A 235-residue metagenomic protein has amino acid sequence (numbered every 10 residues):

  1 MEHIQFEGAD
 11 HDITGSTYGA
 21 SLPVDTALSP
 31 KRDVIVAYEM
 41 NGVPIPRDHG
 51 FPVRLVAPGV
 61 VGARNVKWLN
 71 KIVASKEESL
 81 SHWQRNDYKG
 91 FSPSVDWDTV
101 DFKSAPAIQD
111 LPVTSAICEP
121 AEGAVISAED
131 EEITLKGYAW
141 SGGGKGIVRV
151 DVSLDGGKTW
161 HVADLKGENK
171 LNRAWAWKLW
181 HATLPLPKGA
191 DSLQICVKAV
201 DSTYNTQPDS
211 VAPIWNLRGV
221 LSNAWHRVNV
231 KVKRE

Functional and structural regions predicted by a protein language model:
M1-E235: Extended, aromatic/histidine-rich regions of cofactor-dependent oxidoreductases associated with respiratory
